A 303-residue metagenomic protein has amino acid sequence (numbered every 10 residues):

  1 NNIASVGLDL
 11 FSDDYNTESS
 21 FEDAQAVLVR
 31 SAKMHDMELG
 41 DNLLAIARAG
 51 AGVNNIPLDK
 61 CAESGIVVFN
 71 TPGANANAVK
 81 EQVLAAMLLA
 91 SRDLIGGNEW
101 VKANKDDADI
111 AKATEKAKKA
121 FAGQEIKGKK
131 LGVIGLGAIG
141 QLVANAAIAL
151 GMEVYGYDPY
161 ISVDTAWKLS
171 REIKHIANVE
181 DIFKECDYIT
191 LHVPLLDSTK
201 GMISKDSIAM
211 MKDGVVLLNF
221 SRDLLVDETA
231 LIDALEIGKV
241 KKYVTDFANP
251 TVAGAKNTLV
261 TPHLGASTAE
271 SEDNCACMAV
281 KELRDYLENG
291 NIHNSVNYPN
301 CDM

Functional and structural regions predicted by a protein language model:
N1-T71, K184, S204-D206, M210 (+1 more regions): An N-terminal-biased, well-structured beta-alpha scaffold segment characteristic of Rossmann-like dinucleotide-binding
H35-E38, Y155, P159-T251, S267: Rossmann-like adenosine-cofactor binding region
L43, K127-K130, K205, G214: Phosphate-coordination loops involved in phosphoryl transfer and adenosine-cofactor binding
P72-K130, E288-S295: Phosphate-binding beta-alpha-beta segment of Rossmann-like dinucleotide-binding domains, i.e., the NAD(P)
K129, L136-G137: Glycine-rich Rossmann-fold phosphate-binding loop(s) that bind the pyrophosphate of adenine dinucleotide cofactors
G140-Q141: N-terminal Rossmann-fold NAD(P) dinucleotide-binding loop
A146-A147, M211: Aromatic pocket-lining residues of Rossmann-like dinucleotide-binding sites
K256, G265-M303: NAD(P)-dependent dehydrogenase/reductase Rossmann-like domain
